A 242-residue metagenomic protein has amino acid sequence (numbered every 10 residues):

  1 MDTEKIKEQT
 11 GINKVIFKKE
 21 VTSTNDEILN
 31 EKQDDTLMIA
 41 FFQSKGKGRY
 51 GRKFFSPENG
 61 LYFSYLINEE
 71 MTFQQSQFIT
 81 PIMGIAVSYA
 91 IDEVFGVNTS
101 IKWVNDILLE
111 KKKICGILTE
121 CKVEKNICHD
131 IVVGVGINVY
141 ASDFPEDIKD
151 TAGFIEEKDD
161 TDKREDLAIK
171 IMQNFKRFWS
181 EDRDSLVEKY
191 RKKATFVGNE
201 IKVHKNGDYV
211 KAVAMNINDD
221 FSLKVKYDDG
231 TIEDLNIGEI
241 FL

Functional and structural regions predicted by a protein language model:
M1-E93: N-terminal lobe of the biotin/lipoate ligase/transferase fold
T10-G11, F78-T99, L109-L242: Long, positively charged amphipathic alpha-helical accessory segments at protein N-termini or as interdomain linkers
K19, I101-W103: Short loop/edge segments at beta-strand edges and connector loops that shape dinucleotide/nucleotide cofactor-binding
K47-R52, K102, R164, R191: Basic side chains
